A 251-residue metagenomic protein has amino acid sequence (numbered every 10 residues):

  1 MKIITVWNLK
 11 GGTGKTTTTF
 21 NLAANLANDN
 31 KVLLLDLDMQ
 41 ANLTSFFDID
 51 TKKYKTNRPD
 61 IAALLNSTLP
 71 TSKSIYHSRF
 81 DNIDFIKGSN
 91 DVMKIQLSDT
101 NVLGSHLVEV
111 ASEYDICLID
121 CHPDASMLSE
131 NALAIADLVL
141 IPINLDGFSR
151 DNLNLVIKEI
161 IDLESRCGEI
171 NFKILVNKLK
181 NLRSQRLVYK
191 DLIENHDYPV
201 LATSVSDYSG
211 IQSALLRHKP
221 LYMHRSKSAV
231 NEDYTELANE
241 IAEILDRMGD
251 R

Functional and structural regions predicted by a protein language model:
M1-R251: P-loop NTP-binding core
